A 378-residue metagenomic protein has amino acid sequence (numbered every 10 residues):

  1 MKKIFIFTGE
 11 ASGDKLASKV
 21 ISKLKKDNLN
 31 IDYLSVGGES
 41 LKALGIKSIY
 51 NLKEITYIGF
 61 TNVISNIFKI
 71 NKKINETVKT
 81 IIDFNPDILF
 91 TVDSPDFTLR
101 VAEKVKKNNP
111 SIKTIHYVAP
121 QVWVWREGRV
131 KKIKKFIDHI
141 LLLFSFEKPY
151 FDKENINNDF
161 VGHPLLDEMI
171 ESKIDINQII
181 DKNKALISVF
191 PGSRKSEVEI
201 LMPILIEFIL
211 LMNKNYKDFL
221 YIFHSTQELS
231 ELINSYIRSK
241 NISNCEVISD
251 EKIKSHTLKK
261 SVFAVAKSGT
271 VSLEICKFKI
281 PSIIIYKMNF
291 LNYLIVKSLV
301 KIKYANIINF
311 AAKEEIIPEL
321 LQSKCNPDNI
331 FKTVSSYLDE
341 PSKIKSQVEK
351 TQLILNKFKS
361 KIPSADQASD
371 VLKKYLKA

Functional and structural regions predicted by a protein language model:
M1-A378: Nucleotide-activated sugar donor-binding and catalytic core shared by glycosyltransferases and related lipid-linked
